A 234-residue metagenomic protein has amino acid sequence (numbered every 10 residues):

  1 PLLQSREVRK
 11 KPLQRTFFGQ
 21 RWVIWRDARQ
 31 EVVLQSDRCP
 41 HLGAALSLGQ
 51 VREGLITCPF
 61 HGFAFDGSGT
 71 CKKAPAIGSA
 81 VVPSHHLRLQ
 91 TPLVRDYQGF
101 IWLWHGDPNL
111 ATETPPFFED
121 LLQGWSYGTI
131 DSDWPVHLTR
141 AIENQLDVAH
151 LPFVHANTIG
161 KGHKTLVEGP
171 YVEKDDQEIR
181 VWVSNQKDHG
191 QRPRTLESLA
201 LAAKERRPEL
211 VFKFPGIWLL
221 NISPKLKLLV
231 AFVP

Functional and structural regions predicted by a protein language model:
P1-Q4, H137: Helix N-cap / beta->alpha transition motif
L3-L122, K227: Rieske [2Fe-2S] iron-sulfur-binding domain
E31, N109-P234: C-terminal catalytic domain of Rieske-type non-heme iron oxygenases
